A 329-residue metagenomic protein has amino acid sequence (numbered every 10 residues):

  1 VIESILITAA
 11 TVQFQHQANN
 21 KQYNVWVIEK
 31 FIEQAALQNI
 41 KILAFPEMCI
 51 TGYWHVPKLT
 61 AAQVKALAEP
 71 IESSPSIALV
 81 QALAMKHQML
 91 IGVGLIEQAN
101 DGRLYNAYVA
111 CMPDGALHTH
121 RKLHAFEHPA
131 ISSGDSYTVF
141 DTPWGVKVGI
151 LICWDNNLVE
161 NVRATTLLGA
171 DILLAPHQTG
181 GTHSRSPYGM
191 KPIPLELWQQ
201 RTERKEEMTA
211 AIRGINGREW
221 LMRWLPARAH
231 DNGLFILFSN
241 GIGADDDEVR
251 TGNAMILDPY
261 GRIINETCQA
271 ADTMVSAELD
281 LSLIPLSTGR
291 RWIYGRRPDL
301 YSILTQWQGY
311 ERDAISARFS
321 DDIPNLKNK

Functional and structural regions predicted by a protein language model:
I2-A9, V139-G149, A170-I172: Beta-strand-turn-beta hairpins that frame and shape the catalytic cleft of phosphate-ester-processing enzymes
I2-I42: N-terminal glycine-/serine-/threonine-rich phosphate-binding loop
N24, A35-A62, A84, I91-G92 (+4 more regions): Active-site beta-strand/loop signature of hydrolases that rely on acidic residues for catalysis
E72-L90, K147, N156-M274: CN hydrolase (nitrilase-like) catalytic-core segments centered on the catalytic cysteine and neighboring Lys/Glu
V93-L95, N106-A110, T138, A254-I256 (+1 more regions): Short beta-strand scaffold segments in enzyme catalytic cores
N106, A110-L117, L257-N265: Short, glycine-anchored, charge-dense loop/turn motifs used at functional sites
K122-S136, A271-G289: A short, polar/charged loop-to-alpha-helix boundary motif
K147-D171, A175-H177, I284-K329: Cysteine/selenocysteine-centered motifs that mediate thiol-based redox chemistry or coordinate metal-sulfur cofactors
